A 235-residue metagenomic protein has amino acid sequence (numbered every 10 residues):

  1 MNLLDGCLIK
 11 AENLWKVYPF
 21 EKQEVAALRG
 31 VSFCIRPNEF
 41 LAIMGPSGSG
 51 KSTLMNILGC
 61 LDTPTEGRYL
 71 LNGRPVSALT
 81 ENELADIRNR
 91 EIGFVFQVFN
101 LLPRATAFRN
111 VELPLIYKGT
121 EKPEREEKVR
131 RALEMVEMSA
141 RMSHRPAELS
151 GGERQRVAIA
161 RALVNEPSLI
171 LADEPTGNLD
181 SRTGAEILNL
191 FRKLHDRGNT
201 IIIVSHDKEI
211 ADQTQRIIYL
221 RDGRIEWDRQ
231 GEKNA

Functional and structural regions predicted by a protein language model:
M1-C7: Extreme N-terminus of proteins, especially the signal/transit-peptide cleavage junction and the first residues
C7-L220, I225: ABC family nucleotide-binding domain
R224-A235: Conserved beta-strand-loop-alpha-helix hinge in the C-terminal portion of ABC ATPase nucleotide-binding domains
